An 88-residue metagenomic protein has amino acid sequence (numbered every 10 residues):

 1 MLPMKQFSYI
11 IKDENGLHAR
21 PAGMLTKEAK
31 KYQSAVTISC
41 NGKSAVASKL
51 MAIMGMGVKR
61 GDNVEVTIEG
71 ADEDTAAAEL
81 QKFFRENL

Functional and structural regions predicted by a protein language model:
M1-L2, K27: A short, flexible low-complexity segment enriched in Lys/Arg and Gly/Pro that occurs in N-terminal basic tails
L2-S8, N63-E65: Intrinsic-disorder/low-complexity, polar/charged segments enriched in Ser/Thr/Lys/Arg/Asp/Glu/Gln
I10-M51, G55-R60, I68: Compact, glycine-rich, soluble single-domain proteins
G55-L88: C-terminal structural segments of small proteins and small subunits
